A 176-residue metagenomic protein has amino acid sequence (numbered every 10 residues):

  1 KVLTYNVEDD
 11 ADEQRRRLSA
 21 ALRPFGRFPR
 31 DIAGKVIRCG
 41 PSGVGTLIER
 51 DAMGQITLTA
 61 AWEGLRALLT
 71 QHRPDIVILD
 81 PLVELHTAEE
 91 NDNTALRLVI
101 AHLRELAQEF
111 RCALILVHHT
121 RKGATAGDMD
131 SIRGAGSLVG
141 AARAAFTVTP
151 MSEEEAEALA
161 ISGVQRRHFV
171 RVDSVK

Functional and structural regions predicted by a protein language model:
V2-E90: Conserved inter-motif catalytic segment of the P-loop NTP-binding fold
A20, I76, T94-K176: Phosphate-binding/switch region of NTP-binding enzymes
